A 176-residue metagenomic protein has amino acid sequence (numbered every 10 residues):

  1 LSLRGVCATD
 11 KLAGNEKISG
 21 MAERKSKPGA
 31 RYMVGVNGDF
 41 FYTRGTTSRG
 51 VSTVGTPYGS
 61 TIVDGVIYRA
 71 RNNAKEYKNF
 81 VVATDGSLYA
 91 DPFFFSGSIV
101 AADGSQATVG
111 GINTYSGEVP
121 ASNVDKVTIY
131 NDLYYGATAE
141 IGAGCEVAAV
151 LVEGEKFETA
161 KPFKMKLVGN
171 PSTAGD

Functional and structural regions predicted by a protein language model:
L1-D176: Gly/Ser/Thr/Pro-rich low-complexity, intrinsically disordered segments
